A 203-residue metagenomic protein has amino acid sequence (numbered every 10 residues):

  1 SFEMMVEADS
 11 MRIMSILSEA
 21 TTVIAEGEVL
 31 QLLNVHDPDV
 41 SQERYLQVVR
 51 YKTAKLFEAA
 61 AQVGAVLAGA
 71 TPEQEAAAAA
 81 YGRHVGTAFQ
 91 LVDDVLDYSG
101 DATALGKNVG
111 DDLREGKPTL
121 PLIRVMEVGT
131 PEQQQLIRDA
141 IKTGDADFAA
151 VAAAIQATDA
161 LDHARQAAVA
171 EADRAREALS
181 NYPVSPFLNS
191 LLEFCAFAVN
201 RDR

Functional and structural regions predicted by a protein language model:
S1-R203: All-alpha prenyltransferase/terpene-synthase fold signal
